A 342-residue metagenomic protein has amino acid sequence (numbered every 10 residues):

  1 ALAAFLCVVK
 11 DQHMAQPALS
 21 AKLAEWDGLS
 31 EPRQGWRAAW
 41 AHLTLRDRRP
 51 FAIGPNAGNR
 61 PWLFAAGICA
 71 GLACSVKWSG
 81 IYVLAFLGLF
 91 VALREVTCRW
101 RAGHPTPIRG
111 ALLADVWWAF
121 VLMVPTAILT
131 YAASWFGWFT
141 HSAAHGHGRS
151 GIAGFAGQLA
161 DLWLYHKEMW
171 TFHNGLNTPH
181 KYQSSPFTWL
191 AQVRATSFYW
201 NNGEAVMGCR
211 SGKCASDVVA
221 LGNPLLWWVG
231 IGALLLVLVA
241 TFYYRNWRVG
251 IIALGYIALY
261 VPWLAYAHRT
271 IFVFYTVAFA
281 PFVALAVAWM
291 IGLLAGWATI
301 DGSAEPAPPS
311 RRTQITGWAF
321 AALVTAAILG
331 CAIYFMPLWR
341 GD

Functional and structural regions predicted by a protein language model:
A1-A3, Y82, T270-G292: Hydrophobic/aromatic-rich transmembrane helices and adjacent perimembrane loops
A4-W62, V91-A102: Membrane-interface transmembrane helices that cradle and orient dolichyl/undecaprenyl
A15, G54-W62, E95-V96, G103-A132 (+2 more regions): Transmembrane helical bundles and short interhelical boundary loops of multi-pass, membrane-embedded
D47-A57, R99-W117, L235-L254: Membrane-interface helix-loop-helix junctions at transmembrane boundaries of multi-pass membrane enzymes, predominantly
N59-W62, P224-W227, Y243-G255, I315-A322: Membrane-interfacial loop-to-transmembrane alpha-helix junctions, especially the N-terminal start
F64, I68-A92, P125-I128, Y266 (+1 more regions): Transmembrane helices and adjacent periplasmic/lumenal helix-loop junctions of polyprenol-phosphate-dependent
V83, G222, L264-V277, L338-D342: Membrane-interface catalytic loops of GT-C/OST-like multi-pass glycosylation enzymes that act
K181-S184, V193-V249: Membrane-interface anchor segments at the N-terminal boundary of transmembrane helices in multi-pass membrane enzymes
